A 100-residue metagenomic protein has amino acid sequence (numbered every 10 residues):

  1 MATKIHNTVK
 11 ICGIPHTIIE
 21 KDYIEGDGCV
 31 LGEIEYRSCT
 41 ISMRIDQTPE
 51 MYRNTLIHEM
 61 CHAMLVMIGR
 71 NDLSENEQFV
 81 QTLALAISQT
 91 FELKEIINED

Functional and structural regions predicted by a protein language model:
M1-M51, M67-D100: Metalloprotease/metallohydrolase-associated module, dominated by Zn2+-dependent proteases
N54-V66: Active-site recognition of the HExxH zinc-binding catalytic motif
